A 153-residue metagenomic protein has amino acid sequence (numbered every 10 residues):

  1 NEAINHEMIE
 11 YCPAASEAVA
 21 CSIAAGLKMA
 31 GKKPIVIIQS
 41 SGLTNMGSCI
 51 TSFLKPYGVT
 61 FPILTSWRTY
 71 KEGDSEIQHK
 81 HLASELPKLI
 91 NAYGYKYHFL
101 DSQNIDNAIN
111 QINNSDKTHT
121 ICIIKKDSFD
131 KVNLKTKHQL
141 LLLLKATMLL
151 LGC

Functional and structural regions predicted by a protein language model:
N1-C153: Thiamine diphosphate
